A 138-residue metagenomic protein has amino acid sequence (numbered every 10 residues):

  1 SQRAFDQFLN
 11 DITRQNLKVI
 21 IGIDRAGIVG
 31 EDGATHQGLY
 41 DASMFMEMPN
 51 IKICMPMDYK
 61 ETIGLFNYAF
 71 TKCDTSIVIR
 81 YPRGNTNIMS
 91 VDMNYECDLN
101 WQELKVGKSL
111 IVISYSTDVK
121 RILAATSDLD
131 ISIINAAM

Functional and structural regions predicted by a protein language model:
S1-G107, K120: Conserved thiamine diphosphate
L104, S116-M138: Generic long, charged, amphipathic alpha-helical segments
L110-I113: Conserved beta-strand elements of the Class I
